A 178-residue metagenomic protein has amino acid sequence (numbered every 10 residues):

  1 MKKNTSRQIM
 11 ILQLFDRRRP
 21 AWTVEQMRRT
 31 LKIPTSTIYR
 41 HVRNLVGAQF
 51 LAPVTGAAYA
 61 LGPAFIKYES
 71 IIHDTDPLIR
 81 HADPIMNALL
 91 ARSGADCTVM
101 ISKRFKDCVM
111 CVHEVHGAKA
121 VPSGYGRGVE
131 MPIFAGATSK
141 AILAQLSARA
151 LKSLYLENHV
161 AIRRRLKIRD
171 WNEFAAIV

Functional and structural regions predicted by a protein language model:
M1-I79: N-terminal helix-turn-helix
L61-E157: Amphipathic alpha-helical effector-binding/dimerization core of metabolite-sensing transcriptional regulators
I162-R163: Intrinsically disordered, low-complexity polar/acidic regions
K167-V178: C-terminal all-alpha effector/ligand-binding and dimerization domain of prokaryotic HTH-type transcriptional repressors
